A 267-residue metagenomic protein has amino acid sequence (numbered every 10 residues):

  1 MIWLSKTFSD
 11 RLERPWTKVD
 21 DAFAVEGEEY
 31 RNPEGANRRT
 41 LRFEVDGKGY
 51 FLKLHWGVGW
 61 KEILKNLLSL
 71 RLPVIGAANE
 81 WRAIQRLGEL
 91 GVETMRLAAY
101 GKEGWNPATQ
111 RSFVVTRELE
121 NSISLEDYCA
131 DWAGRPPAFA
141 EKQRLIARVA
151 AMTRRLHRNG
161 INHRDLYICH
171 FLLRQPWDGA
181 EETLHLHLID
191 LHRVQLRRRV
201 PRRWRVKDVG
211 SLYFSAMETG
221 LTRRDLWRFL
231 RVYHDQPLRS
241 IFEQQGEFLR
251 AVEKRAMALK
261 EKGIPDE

Functional and structural regions predicted by a protein language model:
M1-W16: N-terminal positively charged amphipathic segments used for targeting/anchoring
P15-E126, P136-P137, R154, R158-N159 (+4 more regions): Conserved ATP-binding subdomain of kinase catalytic cores across diverse folds
G47-G49, T183-L186: Short, mixed charged/polar active-site loops that provide acid/base catalysis or chelate metal/phosphate cofactors
W105-Q110, P176-H185: Short, solvent-exposed loop/turn segments that connect beta-strands within catalytic domains and beta-strand-rich
W132-R144: Activation segment of protein kinase catalytic domains, centered on the conserved DFG
K142-A147, T153, R164, C169: C-terminal structural cap/anchor segments
L166, H170-D178: Hydrophobic residue at the +6 position relative to the catalytic HRD Asp in the kinase catalytic loop
L184-M257: C-lobe/activation-segment region of protein kinase-like
